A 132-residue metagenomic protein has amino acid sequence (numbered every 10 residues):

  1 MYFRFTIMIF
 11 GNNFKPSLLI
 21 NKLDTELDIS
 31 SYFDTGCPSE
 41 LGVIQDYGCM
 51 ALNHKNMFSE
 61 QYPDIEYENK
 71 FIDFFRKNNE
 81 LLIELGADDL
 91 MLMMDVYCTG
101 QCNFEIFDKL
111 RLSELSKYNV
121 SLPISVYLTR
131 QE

Functional and structural regions predicted by a protein language model:
M1-E132: Acidic (Asp/Glu-rich) sequence patches and key acidic residues that form negatively charged surfaces used
